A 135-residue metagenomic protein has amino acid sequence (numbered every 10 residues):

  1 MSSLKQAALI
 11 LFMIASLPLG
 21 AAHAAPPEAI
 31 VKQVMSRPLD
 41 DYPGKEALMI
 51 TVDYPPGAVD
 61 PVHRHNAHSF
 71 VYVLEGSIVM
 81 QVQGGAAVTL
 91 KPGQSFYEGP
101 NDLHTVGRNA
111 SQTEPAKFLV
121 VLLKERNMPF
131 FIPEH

Functional and structural regions predicted by a protein language model:
S2-F12, L17-L48, Q81, F96-Y97 (+2 more regions): A short, N-terminal "cap"/entry segment at the start of jelly-roll beta-barrel domains of the cupin/DSBH fold
L39, Y54, G84-N101: Short acidic-glycine-tyrosine-enriched beta hairpin
G44-M49, H68, G85, N101 (+1 more regions): Extracytoplasmic
K45, G57-Y72: A short beta-loop-beta micro-motif enriched in histidine and acidic residues
P56-A58, L74-S77, V82, P100 (+1 more regions): Sec/Tat-exported extracytoplasmic proteins
V62, M80-Q81, E98, H104-Q112: Short beta-strand His + acidic residue motifs that chelate non-heme Fe in jelly-roll/DSBH and cupin folds
H65-G84, Q94: Glycine- and acidic-residue-biased ligand/ion/polar-headgroup-sensing regions
A87, D102-M128: Ligand-binding loop in jelly-roll beta-barrel domains
